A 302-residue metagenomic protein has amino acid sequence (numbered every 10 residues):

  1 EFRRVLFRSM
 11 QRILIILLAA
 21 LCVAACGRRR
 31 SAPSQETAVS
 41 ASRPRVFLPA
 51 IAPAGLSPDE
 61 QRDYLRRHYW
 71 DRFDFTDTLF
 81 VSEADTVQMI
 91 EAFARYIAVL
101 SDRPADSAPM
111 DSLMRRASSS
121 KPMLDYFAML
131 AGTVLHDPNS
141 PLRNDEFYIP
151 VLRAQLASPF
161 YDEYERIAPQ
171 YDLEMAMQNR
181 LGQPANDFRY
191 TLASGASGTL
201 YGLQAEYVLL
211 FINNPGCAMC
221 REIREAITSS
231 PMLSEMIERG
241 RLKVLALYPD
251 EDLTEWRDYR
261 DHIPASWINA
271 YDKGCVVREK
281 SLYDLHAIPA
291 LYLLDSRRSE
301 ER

Functional and structural regions predicted by a protein language model:
E1-L6: Short, small-residue-biased leader/transition segments that mark boundaries at the very start of proteins
I13-L21: Sec-dependent N-terminal signal peptides
V23-A25: C-terminal motif of bacterial Sec signal peptides marking the signal peptidase cleavage site
G27-A196: Oxidative protein folding and maturation machinery
G195, L294-E300: Short, glycine-anchored, charge-dense loop/turn motifs used at functional sites
G198-S229, K243-L247: Short active-site neighborhood of thiol/selenol oxidoreductases, capturing the structured segment around
I223-D261, C275-E279: Structural microenvironment flanking redox-active thiols in thiol-disulfide oxidoreductases
R260-Y292, S296: Short, internal strand/loop/helix patches that form the active-site neighborhood or redox-interaction surface
